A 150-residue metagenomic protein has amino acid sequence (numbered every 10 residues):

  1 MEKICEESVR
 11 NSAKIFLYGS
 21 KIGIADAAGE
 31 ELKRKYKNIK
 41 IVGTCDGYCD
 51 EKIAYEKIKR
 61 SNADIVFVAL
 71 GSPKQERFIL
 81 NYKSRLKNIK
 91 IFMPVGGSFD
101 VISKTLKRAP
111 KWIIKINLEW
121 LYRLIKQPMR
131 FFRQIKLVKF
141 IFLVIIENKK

Functional and structural regions predicted by a protein language model:
M1-K57, S61: Conserved beta-alpha
G23-I24, P73-R77: Short alpha-helical
G29, E76-R85: Short Gly/Thr/Asp-enriched flexible loops that form oxyanion-binding sites at enzyme active sites
Y48-D50, N88-K126: Short, flexible loop segments at boundaries between secondary-structure elements
I58-D64, L86-K87: Glycine-rich phosphate-binding loop signature in dinucleotide/nucleotide-binding domains
N62-F67, S72: Proline-aspartate-enriched helix->loop->beta-strand connector
L70-Q75, S98: Short glycine-rich anion-binding loops that position phosphate/pyrophosphate groups of nucleotides and phosphorylated
R108-K150: A transmembrane-helix-recognition feature enriched in membrane-embedded lipid enzymes and envelope glyco-/phospholipid
